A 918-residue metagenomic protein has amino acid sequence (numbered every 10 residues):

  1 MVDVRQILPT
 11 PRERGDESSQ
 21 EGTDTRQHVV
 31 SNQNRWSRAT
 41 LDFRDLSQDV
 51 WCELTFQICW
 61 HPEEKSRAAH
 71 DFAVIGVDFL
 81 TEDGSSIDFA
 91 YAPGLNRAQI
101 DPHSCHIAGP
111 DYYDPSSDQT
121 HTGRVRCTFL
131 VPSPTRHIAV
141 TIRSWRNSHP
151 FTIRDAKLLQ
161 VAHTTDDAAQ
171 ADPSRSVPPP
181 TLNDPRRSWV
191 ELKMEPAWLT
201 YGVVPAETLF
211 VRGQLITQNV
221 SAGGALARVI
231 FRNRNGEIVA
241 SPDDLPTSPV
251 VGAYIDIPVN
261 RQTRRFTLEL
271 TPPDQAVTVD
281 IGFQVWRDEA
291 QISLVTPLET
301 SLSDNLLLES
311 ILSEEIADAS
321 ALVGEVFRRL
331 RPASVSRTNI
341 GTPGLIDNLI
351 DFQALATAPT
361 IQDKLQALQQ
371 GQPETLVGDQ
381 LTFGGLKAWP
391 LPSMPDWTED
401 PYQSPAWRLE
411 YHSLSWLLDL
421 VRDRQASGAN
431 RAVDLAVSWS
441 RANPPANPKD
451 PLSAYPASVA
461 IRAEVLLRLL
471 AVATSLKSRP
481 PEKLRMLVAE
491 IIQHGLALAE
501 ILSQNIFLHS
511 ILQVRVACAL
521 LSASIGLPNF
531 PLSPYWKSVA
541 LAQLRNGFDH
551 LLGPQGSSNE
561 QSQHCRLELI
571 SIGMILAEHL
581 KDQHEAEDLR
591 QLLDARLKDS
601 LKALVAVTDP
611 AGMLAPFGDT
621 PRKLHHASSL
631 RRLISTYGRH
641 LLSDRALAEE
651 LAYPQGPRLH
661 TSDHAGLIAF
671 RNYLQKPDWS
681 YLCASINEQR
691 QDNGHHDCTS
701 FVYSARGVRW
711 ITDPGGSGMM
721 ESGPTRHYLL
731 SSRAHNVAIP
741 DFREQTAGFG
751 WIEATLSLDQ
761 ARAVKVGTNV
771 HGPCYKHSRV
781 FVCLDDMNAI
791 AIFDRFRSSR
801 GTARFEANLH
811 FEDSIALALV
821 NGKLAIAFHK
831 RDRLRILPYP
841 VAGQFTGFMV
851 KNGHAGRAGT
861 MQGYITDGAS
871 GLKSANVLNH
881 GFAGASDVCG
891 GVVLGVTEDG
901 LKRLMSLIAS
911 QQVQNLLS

Functional and structural regions predicted by a protein language model:
M1-S313: Extracellular and organelle-lumenal recognition/adhesion modules and their flexible linkers in secreted
Q6, F72, D172, Q214 (+3 more regions): CBM-like, beta-strand-rich accessory domains located in the C-terminal region of large, secreted polysaccharide-active
D71-A73, T152, A225, L294-T296 (+7 more regions): Residues that flank catalytic or metal-binding motifs in active/ligand-binding sites
S148, N219-S221, A290, Q691-G694 (+3 more regions): Short glycine/serine/proline-enriched coil/turn segments at secondary-structure junctions
L306-P390: Extreme N-terminal leader/anchor segments
Q403-L597: Aromatic-lined, polymer-binding surfaces characteristic of secreted/periplasmic polysaccharide-degrading enzymes
G553-W710, A875, A883-C889, G900-K902 (+2 more regions): Carbohydrate-active enzyme catalytic cores, enriched for enzymes that act on polyanionic acidic polysaccharides
I711-G716: Catalytic Cys-His active-site segments of thiol-dependent hydrolases/isopeptidases
